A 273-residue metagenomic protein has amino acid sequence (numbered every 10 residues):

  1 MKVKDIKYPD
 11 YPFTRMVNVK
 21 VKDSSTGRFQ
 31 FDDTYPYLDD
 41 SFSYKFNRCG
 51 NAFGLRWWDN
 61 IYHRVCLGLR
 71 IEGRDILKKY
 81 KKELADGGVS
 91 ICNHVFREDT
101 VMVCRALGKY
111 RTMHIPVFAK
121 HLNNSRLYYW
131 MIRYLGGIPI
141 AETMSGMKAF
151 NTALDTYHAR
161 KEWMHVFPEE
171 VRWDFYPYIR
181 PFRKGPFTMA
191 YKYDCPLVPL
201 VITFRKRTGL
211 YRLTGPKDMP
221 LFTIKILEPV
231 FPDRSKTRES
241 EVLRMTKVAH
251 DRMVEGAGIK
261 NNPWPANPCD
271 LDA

Functional and structural regions predicted by a protein language model:
M1-F29, F150-A273: Non-catalytic C-terminal accessory region of glycerolipid acyltransferases and related lyso-lipid remodeling enzymes
M1-V89, H94, E98-M102, Y134 (+1 more regions): Membrane-anchoring hydrophobic helices of lipid-metabolizing enzymes
K45, I115-P116, I140-A141, R172-Y176: Short, contiguous strand/loop micro-motifs
G50-F53, S145-G146, E241, M245: Soluble or luminal CAZymes and related metallo-dependent hydrolases
W58-D59, V103-C104, Y129, L154 (+1 more regions): Short amphipathic alpha-helical segments and helix-helix/interface helices
R70, T143-M147, I179-R180: A conditional alpha-helix N-cap/helix-loop micro-motif detector
I71, I115, G137-P139, L197-P199 (+1 more regions): Conserved beta-strand scaffold positions in the cores of enzyme catalytic domains, especially in NTP/NDP-utilizing
K82-M144: Catalytic core of membrane glycerolipid acyltransferases/transacylases, capturing the structured, soluble-facing
